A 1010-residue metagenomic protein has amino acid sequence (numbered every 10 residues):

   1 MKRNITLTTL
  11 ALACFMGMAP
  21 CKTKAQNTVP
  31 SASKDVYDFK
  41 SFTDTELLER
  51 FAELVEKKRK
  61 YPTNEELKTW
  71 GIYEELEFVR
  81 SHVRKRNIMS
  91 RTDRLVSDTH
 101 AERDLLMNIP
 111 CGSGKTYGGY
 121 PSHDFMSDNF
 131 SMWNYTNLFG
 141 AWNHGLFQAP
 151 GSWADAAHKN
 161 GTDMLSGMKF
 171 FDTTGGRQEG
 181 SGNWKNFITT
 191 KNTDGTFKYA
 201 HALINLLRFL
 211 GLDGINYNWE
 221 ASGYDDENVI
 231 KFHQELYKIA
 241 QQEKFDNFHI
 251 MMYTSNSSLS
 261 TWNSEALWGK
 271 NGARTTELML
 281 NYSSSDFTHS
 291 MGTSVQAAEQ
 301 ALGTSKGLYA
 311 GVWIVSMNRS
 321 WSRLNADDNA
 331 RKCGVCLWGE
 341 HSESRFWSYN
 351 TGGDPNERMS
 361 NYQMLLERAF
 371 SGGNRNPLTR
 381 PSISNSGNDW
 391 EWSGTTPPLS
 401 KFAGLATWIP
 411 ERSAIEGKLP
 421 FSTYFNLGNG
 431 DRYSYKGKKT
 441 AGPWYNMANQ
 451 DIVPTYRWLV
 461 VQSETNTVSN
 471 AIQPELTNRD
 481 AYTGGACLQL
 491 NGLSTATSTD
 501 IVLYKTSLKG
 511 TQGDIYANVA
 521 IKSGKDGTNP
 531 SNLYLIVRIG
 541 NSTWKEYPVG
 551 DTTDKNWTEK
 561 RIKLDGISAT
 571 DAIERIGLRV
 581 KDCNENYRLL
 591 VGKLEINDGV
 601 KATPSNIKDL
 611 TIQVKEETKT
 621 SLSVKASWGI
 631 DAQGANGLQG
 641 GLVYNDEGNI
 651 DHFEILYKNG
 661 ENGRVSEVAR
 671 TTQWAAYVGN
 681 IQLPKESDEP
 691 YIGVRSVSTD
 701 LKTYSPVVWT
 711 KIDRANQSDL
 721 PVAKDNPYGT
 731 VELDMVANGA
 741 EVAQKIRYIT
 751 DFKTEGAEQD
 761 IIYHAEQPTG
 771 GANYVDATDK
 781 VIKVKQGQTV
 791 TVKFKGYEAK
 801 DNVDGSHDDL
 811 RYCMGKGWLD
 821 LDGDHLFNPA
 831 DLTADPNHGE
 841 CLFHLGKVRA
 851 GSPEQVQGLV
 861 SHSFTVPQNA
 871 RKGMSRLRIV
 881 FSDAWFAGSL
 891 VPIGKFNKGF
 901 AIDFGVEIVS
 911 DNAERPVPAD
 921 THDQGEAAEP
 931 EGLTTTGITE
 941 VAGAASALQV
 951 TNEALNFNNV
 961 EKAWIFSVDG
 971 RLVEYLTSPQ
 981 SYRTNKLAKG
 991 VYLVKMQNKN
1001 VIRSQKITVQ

Functional and structural regions predicted by a protein language model:
T6, M18-K24, G932-Q1010: C-terminal outer-membrane/trafficking sorting elements
D98-S290: Chitinase-like catalytic core of GlcNAc-active glycosidases
P443, L488, T499-N532, K560-I562 (+4 more regions): Extra-cytoplasmic beta-strand recognition segments
N470-D500: Short carbohydrate-recognition loop motifs
L622-D646: Conserved aromatic anchor
V678-S705: Beta-strand-rich modules
D700-Q717: Extracellular fibronectin type III
S718-D920: A broad "non-catalytic interaction surface" signal
